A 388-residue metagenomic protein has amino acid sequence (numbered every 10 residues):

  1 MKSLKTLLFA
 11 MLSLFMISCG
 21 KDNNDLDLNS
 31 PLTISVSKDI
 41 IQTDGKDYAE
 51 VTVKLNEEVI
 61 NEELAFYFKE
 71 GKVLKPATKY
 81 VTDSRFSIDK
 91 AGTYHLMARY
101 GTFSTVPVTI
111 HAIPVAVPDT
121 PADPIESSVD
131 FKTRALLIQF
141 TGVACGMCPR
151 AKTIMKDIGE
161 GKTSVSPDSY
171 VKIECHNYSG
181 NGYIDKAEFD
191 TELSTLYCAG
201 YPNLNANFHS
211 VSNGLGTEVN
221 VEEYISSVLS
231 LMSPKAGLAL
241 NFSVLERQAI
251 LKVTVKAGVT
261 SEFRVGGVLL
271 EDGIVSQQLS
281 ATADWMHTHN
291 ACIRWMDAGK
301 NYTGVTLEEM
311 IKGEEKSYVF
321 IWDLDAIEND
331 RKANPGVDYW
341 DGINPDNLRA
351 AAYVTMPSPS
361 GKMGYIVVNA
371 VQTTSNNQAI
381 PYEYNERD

Functional and structural regions predicted by a protein language model:
S3-K46, E50, F103-S128, P381-D388: Bacterial Sec-dependent N-terminal signal peptides
V59-V73, L204-A206: Change to "...patches in solvent-exposed regions of secreted, membrane-anchored, or virion-exposed structural
P76-D83, E315: Short, solvent-exposed loop/turn segments in extracellular or other extracytoplasmic domains
T82-T93: Solvent-exposed segments in extracellular or luminal domains encompassing
T93-M97, N347-R349: Short, conserved beta-strand segments of beta-strand-rich sandwich/propeller modules, principally
M97-F103, T355-P357: Beta-strand-rich extracellular modules
I125-Y170, C175: Local sequence-structure signature of Cys/Sec-based thiol-disulfide redox active-site neighborhoods
V171-D388: Short, conserved sequence motifs used for protein processing/export or organelle targeting and for catalysis
